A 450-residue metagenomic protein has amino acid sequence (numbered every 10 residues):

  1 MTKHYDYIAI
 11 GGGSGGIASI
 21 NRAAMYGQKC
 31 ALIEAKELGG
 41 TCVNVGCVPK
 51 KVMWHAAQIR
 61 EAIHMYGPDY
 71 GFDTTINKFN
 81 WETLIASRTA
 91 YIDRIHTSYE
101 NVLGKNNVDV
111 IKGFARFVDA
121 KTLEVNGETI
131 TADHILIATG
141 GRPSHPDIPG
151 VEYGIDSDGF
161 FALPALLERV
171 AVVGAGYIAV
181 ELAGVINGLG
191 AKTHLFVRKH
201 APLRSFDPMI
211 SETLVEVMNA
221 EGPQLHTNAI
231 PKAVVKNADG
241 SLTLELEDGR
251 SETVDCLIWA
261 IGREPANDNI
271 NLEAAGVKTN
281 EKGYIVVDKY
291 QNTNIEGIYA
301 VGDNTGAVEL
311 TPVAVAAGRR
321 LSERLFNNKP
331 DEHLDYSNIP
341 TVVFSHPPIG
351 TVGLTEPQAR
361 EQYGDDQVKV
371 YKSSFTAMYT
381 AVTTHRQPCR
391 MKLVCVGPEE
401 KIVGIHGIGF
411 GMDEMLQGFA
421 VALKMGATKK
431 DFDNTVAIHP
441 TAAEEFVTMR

Functional and structural regions predicted by a protein language model:
T2-K3, I8-G12, A18, Y26 (+12 more regions): Residues forming the flavin
T2-Y5, G12, N21-Q28, I33-L166 (+7 more regions): Glycine-rich flavin
I8-K36, T41, V48, V52-A62 (+2 more regions): Flexible, glycine-rich terminal cap/loop adjacent to redox cofactors in electron-transfer oxidoreductases
A18, R22-A23, C42, I135 (+3 more regions): Hydrophobic/aromatic ligand-binding patch that stacks against planar heteroaromatic rings of cofactors or nucleotides
C47, T139-K192, F196, Q224-L225 (+3 more regions): Glycine-rich dinucleotide-binding loop and its adjacent helix/turn
D109-K112, R116-E124, I130, L189-K289 (+2 more regions): A Rossmann-like FAD-binding core segment of flavoenzymes
E152-E168, S251-N328: FAD-site-proximal beta/loop scaffold in flavoenzymes
